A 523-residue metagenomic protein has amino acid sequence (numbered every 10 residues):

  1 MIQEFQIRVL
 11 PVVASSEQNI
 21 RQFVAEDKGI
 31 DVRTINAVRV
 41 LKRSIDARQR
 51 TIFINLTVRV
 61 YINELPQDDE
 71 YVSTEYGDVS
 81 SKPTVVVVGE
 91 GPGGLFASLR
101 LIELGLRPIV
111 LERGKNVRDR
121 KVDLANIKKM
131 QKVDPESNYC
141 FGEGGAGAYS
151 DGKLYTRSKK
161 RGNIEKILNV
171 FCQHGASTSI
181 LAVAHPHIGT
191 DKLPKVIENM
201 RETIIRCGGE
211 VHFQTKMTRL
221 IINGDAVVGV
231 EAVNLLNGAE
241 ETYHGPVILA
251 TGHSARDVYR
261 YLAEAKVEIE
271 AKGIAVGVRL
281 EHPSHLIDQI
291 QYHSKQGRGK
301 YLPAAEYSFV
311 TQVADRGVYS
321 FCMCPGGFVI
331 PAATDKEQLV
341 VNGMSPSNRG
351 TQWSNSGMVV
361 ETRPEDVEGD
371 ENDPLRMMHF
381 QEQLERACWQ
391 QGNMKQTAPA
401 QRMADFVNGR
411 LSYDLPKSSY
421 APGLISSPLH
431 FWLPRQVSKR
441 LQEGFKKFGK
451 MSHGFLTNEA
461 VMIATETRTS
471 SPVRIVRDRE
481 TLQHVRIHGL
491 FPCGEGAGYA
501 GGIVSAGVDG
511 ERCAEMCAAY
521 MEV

Functional and structural regions predicted by a protein language model:
M1-I54, V58-Y149, K153-V523: Residues forming the flavin
